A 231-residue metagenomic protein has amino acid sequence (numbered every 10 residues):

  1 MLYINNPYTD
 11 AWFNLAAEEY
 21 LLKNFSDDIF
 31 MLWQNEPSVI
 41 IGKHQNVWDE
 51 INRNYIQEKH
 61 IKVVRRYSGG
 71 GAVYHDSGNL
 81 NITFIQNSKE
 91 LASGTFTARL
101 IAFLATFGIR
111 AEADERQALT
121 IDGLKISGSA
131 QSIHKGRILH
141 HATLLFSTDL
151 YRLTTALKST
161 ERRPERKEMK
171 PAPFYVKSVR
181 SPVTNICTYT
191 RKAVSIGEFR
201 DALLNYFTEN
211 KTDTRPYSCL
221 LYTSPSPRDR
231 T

Functional and structural regions predicted by a protein language model:
M1-L91: N-terminal lobe of the biotin/lipoate ligase/transferase fold
R66-N81, L119-I121, A130-I133, R137-L139: FAD-binding core of FAD-dependent oxidoreductases, characterized by glycine-rich FAD pyrophosphate-binding loops
Y67-I85, E165-T188: Residues forming anionic-ligand binding surfaces in small-molecule and nucleic-acid pockets of primarily soluble enzymes
I82-A113, I126: A generic, well-ordered mixed alpha/beta core segment in the N-terminal half of proteins
I109-R116, N210-L221: Flexible, glycine/charged-enriched surface loops at secondary-structure junctions
A111-A113, I121-Y175: Internal, well-ordered alpha/beta segment that forms a basic, Gly-enriched binding/recognition surface
V176-K211: A conserved active-site cap/scaffold subdomain adjacent to cofactor or substrate pockets
Y222-T231: Single conserved hydrophobic/aromatic residue that forms the stacking wall/gate of nucleotide- or nucleobase-binding
